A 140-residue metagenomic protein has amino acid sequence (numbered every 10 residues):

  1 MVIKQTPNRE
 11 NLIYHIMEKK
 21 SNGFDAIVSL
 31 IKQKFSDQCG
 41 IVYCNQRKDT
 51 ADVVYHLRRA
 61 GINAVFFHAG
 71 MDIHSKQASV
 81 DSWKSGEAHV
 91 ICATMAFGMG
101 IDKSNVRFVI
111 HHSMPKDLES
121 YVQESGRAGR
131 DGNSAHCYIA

Functional and structural regions predicted by a protein language model:
M1-A140: Helicase motor core with emphasis on the C-terminal RecA-like subdomain
